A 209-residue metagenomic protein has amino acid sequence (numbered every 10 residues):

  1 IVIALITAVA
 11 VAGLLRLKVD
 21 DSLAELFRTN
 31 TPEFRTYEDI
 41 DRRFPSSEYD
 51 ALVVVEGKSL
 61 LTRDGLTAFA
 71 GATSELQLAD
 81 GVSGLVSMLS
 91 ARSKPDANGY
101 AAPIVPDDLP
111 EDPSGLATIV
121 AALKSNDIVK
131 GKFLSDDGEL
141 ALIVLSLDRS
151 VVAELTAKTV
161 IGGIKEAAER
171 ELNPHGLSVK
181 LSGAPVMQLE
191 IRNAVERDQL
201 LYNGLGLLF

Functional and structural regions predicted by a protein language model:
V2-V9, L205-F209: Lipid-exposed faces of alpha-helical membrane segments in multi-pass integral membrane proteins
A4-P32, V55: Transmembrane helices with small-residue packing motifs
D21, Y49-K58, A102-D107, A141-S150: Short, hydrophobic beta-strand segments
A24-F27, K58-R63, V151-A153: Second-shell loop/turn segments in exported
P32, D41-D50: Membrane-proximal juxtamembrane linkers immediately C-terminal to transmembrane helices
E38, R42-F44, T67, L109-F209: Extracytoplasmic
Y49-A51, G81-G84, E139-A141, H175-L177: Envelope-exposed proteins and targeting segments
V54-E56, A70-D96: Short amphipathic beta-strand/extended segments in non-transmembrane regions
